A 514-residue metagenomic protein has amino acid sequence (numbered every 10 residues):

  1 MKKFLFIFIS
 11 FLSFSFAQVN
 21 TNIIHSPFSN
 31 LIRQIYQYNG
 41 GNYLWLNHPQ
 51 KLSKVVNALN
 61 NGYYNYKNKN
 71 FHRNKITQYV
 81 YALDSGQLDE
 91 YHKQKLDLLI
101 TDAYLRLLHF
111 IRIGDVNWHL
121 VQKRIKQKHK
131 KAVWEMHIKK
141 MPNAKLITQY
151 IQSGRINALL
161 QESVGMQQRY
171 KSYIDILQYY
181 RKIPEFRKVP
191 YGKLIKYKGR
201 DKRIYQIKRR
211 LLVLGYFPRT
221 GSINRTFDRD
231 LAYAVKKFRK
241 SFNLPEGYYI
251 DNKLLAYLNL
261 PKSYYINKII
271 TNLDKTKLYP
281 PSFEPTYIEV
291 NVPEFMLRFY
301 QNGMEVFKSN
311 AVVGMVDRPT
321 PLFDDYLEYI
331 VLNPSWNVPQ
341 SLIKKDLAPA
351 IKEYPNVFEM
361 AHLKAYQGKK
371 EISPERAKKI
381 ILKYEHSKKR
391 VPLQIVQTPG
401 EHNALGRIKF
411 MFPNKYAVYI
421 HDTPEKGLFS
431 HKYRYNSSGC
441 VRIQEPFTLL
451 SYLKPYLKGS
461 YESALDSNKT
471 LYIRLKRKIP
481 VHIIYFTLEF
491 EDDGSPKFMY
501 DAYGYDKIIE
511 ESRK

Functional and structural regions predicted by a protein language model:
F4-F14: Sec-dependent N-terminal signal peptides
S13-F14, L108, K262: Single-residue recognition of alpha-helix boundary sites
A17-Y38, G154-K514: Well-ordered beta-sheet/strand-loop patches within structured domains
Q18-K140: Cationic-aromatic interfacial patches
K51, V116-K130, W134-K182: The feature marks either
S85-H92, N117, H129-V133, P142-R155 (+5 more regions): Alpha-helix capping and helix-coil boundary motifs
